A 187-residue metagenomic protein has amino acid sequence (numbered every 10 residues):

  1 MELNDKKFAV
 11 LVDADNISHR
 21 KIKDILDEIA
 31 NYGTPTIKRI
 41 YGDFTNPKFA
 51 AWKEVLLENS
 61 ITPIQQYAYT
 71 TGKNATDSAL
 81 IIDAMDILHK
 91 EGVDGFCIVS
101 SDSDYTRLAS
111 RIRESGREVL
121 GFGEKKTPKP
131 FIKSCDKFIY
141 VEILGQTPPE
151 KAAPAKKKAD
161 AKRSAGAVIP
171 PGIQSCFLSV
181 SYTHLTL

Functional and structural regions predicted by a protein language model:
M1-D83, L88-H89, E118: Domain-level signal for Mg2+-assisted phosphodiester chemistry and nucleotide/NA-binding surfaces in nucleic-acid
K38, T106-A109: P-loop/Walker A NTP-binding module and the surrounding RecA-like catalytic core of P-loop NTPases
D43, F96-V99, F122: Structural motif
S110-K151: Intrinsically disordered, low-complexity glycine/proline-rich and charged
G145-P170: Intrinsically disordered, polybasic Lys/Arg-rich low-complexity tracts
T183-L187: Conserved small/polar residues in nucleotide/adenosyl-binding loops
